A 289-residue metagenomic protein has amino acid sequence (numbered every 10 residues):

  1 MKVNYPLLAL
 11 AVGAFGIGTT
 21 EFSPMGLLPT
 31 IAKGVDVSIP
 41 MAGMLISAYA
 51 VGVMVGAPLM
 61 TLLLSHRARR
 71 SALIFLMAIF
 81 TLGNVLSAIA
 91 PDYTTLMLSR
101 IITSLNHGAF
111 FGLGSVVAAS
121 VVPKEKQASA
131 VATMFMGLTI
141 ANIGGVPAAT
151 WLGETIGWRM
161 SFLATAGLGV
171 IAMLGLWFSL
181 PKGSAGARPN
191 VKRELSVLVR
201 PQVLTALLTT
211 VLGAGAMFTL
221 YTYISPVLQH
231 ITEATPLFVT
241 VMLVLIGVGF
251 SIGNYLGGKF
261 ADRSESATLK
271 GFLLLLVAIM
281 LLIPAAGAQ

Functional and structural regions predicted by a protein language model:
A9-I39, M60, L220-S225: Extracytoplasmic
D36, A68, I89-T95, E233 (+1 more regions): Helix-breaking motifs and short loop linkers at transmembrane-helix boundaries and internal kinks in secondary membrane
V55-T94: Conserved MFS/SLC helix-loop-helix module at the cytosolic interface between two early adjacent transmembrane helices
A57-A68, G253-E265: Helix-to-loop junctions at the C-terminal end of transmembrane segments in multipass secondary transporters
I79-P91, L275-A288: C-terminal ends and interior cores of transmembrane alpha-helices in multi-pass membrane transporters/permeases
P91-T95, P123-P181, Y223, V227: Helix-loop-helix hairpin linking two adjacent transmembrane segments in secondary transporters
S99-G137: Cytoplasmic helix-loop-helix junction between adjacent transmembrane helices in 12-TM secondary transporters
S179-L207: Juxtamembrane intracellular "pre-TM" segments in multi-pass secondary transporters
